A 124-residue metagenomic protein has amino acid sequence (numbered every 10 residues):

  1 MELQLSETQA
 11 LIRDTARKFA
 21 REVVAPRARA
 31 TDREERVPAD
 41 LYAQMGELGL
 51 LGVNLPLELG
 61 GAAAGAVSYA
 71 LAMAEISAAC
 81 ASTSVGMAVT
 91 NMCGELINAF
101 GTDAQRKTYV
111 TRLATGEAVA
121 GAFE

Functional and structural regions predicted by a protein language model:
M1-T8, I12: Intrinsic disorder at enzyme termini
L11-E22: A non-catalytic, amphipathic alpha-helix used as a structural packing/dimerization or gating element in enzyme scaffolds
A25-E124: Glycine-rich flavin
